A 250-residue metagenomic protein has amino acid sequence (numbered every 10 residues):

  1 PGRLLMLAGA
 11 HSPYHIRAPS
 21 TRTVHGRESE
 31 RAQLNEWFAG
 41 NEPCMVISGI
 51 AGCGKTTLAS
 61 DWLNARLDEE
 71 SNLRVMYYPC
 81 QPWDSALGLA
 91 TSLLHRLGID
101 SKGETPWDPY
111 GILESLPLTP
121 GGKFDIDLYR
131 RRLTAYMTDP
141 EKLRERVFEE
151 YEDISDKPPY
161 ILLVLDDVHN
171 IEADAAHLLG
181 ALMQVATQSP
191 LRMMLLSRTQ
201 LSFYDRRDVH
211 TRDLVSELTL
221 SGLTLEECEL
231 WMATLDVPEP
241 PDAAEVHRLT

Functional and structural regions predicted by a protein language model:
P1, R27, T57-D61, T91-S92 (+1 more regions): Alpha-helical sensor/transducer elements of the RecA-like P-loop NTPase core
P1-N35, E104-L118: Conserved adenine-nucleotide phosphate-binding loops and their immediately adjacent elements
R31, N35, A86-H95, R130 (+1 more regions): An amphipathic alpha-helix signature
G40-M45: Pre-Walker A (Motif I) flank of P-loop NTPase domains
S48-M76, R198-F203: P-loop NTPase Walker A phosphate-binding motif
L73, Y77-S92: AAA+/P-loop NTPase substrate/partner-engagement loops
A86-L118, R131-E141: Conserved NTP-binding/hydrolysis module of P-loop NTPases
T138, R144-L196: Conserved Walker B catalytic segment
